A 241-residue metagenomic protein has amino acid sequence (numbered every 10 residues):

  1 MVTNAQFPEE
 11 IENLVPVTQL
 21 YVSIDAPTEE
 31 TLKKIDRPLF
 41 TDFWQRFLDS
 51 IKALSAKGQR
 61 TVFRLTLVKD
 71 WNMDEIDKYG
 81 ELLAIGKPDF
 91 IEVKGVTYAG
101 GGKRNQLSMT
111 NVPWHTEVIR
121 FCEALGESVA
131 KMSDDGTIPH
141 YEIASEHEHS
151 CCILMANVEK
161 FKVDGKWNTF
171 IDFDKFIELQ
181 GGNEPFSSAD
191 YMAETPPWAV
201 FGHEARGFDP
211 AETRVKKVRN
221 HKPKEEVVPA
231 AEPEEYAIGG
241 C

Functional and structural regions predicted by a protein language model:
M1-A124: Conserved AdoMet/S-adenosylmethionine-binding subsite of the radical SAM
S23, S50, S55, S108 (+5 more regions): Generic serine detector
I35, A124, S128, F176-L179: Residues that form generic nucleotide/phosphate-binding pockets
R37, G136-H140, G202: Glycine-centered secondary-structure boundary/capping sites
L48-I51, M73, K103-T116, E148-M155 (+1 more regions): Short secondary-structure transition/capping segments
A84, D135, M192-A193: Generic N-terminal simple sequence motifs
H115-W167: A C-terminal junction/extension of Radical SAM enzymes
C152-C241: Radical SAM enzyme core and accessory elements
